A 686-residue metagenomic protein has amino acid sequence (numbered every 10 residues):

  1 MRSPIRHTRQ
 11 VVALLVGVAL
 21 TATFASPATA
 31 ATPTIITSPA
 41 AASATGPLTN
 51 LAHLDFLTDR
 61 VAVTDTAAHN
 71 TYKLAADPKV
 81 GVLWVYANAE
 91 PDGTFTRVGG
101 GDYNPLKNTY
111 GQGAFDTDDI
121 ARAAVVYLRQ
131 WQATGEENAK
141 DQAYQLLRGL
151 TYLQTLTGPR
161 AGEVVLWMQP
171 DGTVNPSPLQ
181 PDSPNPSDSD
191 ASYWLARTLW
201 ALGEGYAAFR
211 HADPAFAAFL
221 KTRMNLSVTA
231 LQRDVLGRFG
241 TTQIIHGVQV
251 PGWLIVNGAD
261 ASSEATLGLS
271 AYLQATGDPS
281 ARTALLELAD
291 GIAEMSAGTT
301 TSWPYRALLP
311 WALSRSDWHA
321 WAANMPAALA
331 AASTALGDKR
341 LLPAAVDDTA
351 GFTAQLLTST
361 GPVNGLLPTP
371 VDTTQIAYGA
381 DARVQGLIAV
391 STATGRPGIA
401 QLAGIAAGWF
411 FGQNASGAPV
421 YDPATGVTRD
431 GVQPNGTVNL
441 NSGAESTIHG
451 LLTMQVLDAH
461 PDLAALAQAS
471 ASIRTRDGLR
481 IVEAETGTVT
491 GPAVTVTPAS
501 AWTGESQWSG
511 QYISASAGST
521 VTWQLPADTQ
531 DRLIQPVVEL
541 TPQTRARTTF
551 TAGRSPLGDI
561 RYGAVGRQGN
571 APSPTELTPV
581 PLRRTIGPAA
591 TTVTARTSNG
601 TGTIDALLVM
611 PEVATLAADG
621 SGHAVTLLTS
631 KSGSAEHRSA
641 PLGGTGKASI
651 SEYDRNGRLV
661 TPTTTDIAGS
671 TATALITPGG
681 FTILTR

Functional and structural regions predicted by a protein language model:
M1-T32: Secretory targeting and sorting signals
T32-L48, W131-Y144, D188, G205-V228 (+4 more regions): Structural helix-adjacent loops and short alpha-helical linkers that scaffold large soluble proteins
P33-H69, A212, A389-A393, I405 (+4 more regions): Terminal, non-catalytic domain-edge segments
P33-R122, E136-S187, A215-V248, G252 (+3 more regions): Low-complexity, Ser/Thr/Pro/Gly-enriched N-terminal "stalk/linker" regions
A114-W131, K140-A143, S189-A207, L254-Q274 (+4 more regions): Well-ordered alpha-helical segments within folded domains of soluble proteins
Q232-T334, D338: Solenoidal tandem-repeat scaffolds enriched in leucines and small polar residues
W502-D531, T541-R545, T578-V580, T601-A606 (+3 more regions): Short beta-strands within extracellular/lumenal beta-sheet-rich domains
L540-P611, L659-T685: Beta-strand-rich ligand-recognition modules
